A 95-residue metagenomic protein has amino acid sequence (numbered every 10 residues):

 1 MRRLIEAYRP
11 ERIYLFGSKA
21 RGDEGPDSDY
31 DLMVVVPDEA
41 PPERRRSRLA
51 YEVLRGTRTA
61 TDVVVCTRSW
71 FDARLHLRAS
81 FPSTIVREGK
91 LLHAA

Functional and structural regions predicted by a protein language model:
M1-R12, A20-P26, V36-A95: Catalytic core of pol beta-like nucleotidyltransferases
D31-V35: Short beta-strand->loop micro-motif that forms the acidic, two-metal-ion catalytic signature in nucleotide-processing
